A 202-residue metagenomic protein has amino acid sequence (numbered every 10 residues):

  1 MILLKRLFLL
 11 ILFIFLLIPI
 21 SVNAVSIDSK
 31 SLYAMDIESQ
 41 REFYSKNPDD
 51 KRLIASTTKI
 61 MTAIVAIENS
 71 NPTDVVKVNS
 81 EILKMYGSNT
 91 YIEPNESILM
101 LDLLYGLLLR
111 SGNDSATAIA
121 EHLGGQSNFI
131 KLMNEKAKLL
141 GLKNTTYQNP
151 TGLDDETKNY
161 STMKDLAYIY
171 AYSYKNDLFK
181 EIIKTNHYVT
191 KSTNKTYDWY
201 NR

Functional and structural regions predicted by a protein language model:
L4-A24: Sec-dependent N-terminal signal peptides of Gram-positive bacterial secreted proteins and lipoproteins
A24-S45: A short, well-structured edge-of-sheet supersecondary motif
I27-S29, G125-R202: Penicillin-recognizing serine hydrolase domain
S39-Q40, L53-V76, L166: Active-site SXXK
P48-I60, P94-D102, L109-N113, L123-K131 (+2 more regions): Soluble non-cytosolic domains of exported or imported proteins
E68-E81, D177-N186: Short, well-structured active-site flanking segments
K77-N89, V189-S192: Acidic helix-start/capping segments at beta-turn-to-alpha-helix junctions
M85-I119, Y197-R202: Conserved catalytic neighborhood of penicillin-recognizing serine enzymes
